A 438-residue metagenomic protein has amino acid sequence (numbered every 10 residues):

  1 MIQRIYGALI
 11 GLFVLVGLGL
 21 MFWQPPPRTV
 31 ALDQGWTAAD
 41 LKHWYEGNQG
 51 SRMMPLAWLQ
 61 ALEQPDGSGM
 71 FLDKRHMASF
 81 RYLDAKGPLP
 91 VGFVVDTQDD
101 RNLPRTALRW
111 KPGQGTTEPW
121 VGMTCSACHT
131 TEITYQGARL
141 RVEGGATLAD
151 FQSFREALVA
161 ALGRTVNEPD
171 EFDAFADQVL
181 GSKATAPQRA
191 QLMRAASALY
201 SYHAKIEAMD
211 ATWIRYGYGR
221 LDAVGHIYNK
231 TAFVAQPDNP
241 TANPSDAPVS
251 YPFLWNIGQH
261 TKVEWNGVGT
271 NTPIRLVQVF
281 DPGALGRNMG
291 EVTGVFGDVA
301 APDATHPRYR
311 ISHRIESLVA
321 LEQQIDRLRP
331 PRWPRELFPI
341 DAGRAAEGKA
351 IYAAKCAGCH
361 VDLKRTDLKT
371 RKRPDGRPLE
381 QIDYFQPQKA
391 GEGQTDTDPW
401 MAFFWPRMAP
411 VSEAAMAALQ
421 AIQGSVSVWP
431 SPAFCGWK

Functional and structural regions predicted by a protein language model:
M1-V14: N-terminal Sec-pathway targeting helices
I10-L12, G137, D341, A417: Exposed boundary/loop context
G19-Q136, E143-G145, A157-V159, G163-A350 (+4 more regions): Extended surface/linker regions that mediate inter-domain or inter-protein docking in multi-component redox
A138-G163, R377-D396: Short microdomains enriched in Cys/His and/or Lys/Arg
T147-D150, L276-V277, T370: Charge-rich, low-complexity amphipathic helices in intrinsically disordered tails/linkers adjacent to domains
Y309, E316-G343, G358-A418, F434: His/Cys-centered metal/cofactor-coordination and adjacent catalytic loops
